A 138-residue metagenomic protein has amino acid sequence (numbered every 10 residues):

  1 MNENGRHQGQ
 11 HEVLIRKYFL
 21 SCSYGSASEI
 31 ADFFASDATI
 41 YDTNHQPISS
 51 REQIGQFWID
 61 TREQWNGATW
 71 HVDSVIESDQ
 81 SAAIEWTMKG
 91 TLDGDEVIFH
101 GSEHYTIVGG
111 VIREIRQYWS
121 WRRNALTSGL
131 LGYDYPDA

Functional and structural regions predicted by a protein language model:
M1-D32, S36, Y133-A138: Short, low-complexity N-terminal intrinsically disordered segments enriched in polar/charged residues
M1-G5, D42-N44, R51: Short, charged low-complexity linear motifs
N2-Q10, G55, I59-A138: A beta-strand edge to alpha-helix "cap/lid" segment located at domain peripheries
F33, I40, H104-T106: Hydrophobic beta-strand positions
A35, D42, L92: Acidic surface patches and DE-rich sequence motifs
D37, N44, G109-V111: Residue-level recognition of short loop/turn positions
T39-S49, D60-Q64: A short gly/proline-enriched turn/hairpin at secondary-structure junctions
